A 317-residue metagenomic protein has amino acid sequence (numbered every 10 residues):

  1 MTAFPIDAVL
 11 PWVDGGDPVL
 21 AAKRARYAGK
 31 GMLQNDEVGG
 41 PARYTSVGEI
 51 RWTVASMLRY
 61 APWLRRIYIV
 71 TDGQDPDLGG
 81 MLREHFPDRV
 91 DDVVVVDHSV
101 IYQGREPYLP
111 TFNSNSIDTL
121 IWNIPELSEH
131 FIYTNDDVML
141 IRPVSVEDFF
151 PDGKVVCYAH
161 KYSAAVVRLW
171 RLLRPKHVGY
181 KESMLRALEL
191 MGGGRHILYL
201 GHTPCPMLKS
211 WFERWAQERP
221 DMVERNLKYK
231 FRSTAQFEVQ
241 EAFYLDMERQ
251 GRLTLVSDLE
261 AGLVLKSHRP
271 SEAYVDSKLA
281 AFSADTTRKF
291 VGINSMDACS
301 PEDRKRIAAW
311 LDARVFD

Functional and structural regions predicted by a protein language model:
P5, G15-R43, A159: A solvent-exposed, charged loop/short amphipathic helix patch at secondary-structure junctions
P5, T234, A242-D317: Long, low-complexity C-terminal extensions of enzymes
G16-P18, D72-L78: A conserved acidic beta->alpha catalytic loop
T45, D77-L127: Active-site-proximal specificity loops/subdomain of glycosyltransferases
S56-L64: Short, acidic, metal-binding catalytic loop of nucleotide-sugar glycosyltransferases
R65-R66, H130: Residues at the starts of beta-strands that form the adenosine-phosphate
D75-P76, I121-Y162: GT-A fold catalytic core of metal-dependent nucleotide-sugar glycosyltransferases, centered on the diacidic
V156-T234: Long, charge-rich alpha-helical interaction segments
